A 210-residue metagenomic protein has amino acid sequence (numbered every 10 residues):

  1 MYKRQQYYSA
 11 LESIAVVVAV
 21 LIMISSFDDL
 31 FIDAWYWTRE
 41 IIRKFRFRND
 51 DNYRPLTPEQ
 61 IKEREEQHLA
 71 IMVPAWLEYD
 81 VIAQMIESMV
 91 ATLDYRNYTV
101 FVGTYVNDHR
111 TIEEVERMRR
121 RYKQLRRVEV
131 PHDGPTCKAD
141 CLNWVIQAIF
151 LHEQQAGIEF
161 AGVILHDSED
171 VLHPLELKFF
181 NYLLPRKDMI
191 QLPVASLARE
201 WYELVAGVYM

Functional and structural regions predicted by a protein language model:
M1-Y2, H166: Hydrophobic beta-strand positions within the nucleotide-binding domains of ABC ATPases
Y2-K3, R126: Short, intrinsically disordered low-complexity segments
K3-K62: N-terminal membrane-anchoring/stem segments of glycan-assembly enzymes
R48-M210: Internal catalytic domains of large membrane-associated glycosyltransferases
